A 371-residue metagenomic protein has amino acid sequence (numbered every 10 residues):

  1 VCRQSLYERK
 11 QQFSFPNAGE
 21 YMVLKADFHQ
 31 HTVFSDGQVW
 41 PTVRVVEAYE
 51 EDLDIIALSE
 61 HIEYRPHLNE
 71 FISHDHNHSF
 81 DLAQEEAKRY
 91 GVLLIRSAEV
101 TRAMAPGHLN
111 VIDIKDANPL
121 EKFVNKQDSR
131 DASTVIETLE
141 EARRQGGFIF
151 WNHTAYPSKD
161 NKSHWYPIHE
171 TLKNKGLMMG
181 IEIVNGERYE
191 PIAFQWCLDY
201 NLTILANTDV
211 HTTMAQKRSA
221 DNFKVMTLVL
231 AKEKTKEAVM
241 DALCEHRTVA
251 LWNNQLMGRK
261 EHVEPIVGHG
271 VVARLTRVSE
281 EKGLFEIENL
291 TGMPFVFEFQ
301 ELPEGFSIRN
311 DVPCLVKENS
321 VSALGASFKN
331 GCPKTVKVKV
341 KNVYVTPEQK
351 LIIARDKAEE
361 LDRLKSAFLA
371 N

Functional and structural regions predicted by a protein language model:
V1-D27, P41, V45, G107-K115 (+1 more regions): Charged catalytic cores and adjacent phosphate/nucleic-acid-binding surfaces used for phosphate/nucleic-acid chemistry
R9-F148, N152, I183-V184, R188-F194 (+1 more regions): A metal-dependent hydrolase metal-coordination microenvironment
F34, P157-D160: Short, small-residue-enriched loops and turns at beta-alpha junctions that line or gate enzyme active sites
A98-R102, A155-S158, V210-H211: Short glycine-enriched loops at secondary-structure junctions
